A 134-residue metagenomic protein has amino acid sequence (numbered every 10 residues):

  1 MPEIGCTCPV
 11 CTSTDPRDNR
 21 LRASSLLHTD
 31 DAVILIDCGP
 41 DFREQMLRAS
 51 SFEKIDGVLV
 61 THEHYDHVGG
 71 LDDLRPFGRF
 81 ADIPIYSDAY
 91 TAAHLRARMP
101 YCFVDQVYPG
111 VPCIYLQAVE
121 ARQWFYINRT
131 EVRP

Functional and structural regions predicted by a protein language model:
M1-P134: Binuclear metal-dependent hydrolase catalytic cores
